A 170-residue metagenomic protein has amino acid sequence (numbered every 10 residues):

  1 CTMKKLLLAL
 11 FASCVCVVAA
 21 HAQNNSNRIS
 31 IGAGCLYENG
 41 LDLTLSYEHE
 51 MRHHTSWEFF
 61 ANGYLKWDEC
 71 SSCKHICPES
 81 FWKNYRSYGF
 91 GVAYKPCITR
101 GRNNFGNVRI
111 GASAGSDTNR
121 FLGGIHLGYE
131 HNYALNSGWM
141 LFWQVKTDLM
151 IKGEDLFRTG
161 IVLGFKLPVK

Functional and structural regions predicted by a protein language model:
C1-S26, V169-K170: Cleavable N-terminal export/targeting peptides
F11-C14, H21, K95, Y129 (+1 more regions): Short stretches within intrinsically disordered, low-complexity N-terminal or propeptide regions
A12-S13, N25, I29, R86 (+1 more regions): Intrinsically disordered, low-complexity segments enriched in Ser/Pro/Gly/Ala and basic residues
H21-C70, G160, G164-K170: Short glycine/proline- and aromatic-enriched beta-strand/turn motifs that initiate or cap beta-hairpins
E58-G123, N132-K166: Outer-membrane beta-barrel translocator/channel fold
I125-L127: Charged helix-capping and loop-helix junction motifs
